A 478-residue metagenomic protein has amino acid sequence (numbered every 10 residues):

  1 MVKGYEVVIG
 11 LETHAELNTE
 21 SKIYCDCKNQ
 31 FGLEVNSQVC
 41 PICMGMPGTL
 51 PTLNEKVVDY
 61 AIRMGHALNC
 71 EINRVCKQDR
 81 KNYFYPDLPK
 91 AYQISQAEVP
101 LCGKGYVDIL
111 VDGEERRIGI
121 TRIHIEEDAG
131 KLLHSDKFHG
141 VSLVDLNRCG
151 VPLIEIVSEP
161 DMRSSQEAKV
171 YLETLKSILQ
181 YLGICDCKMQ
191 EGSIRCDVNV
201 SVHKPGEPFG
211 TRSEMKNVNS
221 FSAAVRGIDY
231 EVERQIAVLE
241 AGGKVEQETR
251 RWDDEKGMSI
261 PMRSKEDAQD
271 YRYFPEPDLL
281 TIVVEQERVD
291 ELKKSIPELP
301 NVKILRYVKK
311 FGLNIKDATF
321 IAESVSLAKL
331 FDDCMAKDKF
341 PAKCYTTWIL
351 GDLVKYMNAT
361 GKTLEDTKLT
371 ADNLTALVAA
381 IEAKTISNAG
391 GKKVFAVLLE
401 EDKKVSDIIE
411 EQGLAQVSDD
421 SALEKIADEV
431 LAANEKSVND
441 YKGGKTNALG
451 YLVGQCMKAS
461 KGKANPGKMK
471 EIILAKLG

Functional and structural regions predicted by a protein language model:
M1-E298, I315, K337-P341, G351: Basic, nucleic-acid-interacting segments
K3, G312, A336-Y345, T385-I386 (+1 more regions): Structural motif
N18, E233, A328, L350-N358 (+6 more regions): Amphipathic alpha-helical core segments of compact helical bundles
E191-K204, K309-D332, A342-T360, D372-L374 (+2 more regions): Core structural elements
I282-V283, A318, L330-D332, C344-Y345 (+7 more regions): Extended hydrophobic-aromatic, low-complexity segments
R288-S295, V302, D332-F340, L374-I386: Extended, non-catalytic structural segments that build the interaction scaffolds of large macromolecular assemblies
L364-T375, A379, N388-K458: Strongly charged, low-complexity linkers/loops
T446-G478: Short, amphipathic C-terminal "tail helix"
